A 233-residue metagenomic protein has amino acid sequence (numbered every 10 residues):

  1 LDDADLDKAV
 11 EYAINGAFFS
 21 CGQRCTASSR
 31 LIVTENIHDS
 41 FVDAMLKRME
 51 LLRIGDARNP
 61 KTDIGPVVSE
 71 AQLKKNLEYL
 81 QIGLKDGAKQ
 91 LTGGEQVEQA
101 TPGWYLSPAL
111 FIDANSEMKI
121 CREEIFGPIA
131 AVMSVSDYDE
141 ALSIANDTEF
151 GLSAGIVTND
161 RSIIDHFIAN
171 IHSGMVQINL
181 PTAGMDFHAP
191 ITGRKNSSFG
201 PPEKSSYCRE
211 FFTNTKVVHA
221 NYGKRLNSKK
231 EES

Functional and structural regions predicted by a protein language model:
L1-N115, I178, K224-K229, S233: ALDH superfamily catalytic-core signature
I14, R53, E98, Y105-S233: Conserved C-terminal structural/oligomerization subdomain of aldehyde/semialdehyde dehydrogenase
